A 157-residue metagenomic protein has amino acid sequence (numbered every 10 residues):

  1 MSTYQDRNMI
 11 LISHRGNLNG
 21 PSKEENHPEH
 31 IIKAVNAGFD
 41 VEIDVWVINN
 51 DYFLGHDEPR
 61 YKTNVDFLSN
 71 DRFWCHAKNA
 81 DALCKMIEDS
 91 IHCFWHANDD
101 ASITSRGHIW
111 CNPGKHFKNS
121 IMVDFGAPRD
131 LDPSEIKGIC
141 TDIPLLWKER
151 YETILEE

Functional and structural regions predicted by a protein language model:
M1-E157: Phosphate-group recognition and catalysis centered on beta-loop-alpha active-site segments
